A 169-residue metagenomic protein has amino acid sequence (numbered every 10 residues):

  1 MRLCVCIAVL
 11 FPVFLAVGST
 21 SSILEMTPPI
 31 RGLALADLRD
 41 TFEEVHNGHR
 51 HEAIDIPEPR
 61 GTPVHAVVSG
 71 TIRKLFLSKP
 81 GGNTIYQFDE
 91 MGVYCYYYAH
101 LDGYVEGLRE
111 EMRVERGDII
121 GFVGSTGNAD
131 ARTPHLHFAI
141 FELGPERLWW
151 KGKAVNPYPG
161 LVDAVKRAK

Functional and structural regions predicted by a protein language model:
M1-V5: Positively charged n-region of N-terminal signal peptides that target proteins for export
C6-F14: Bacterial N-terminal signal peptides
F14-N83, E115-R116, S125, V155-K169: Surface-exposed, glycine-biased beta-strand/turn segments
E43-V45, P63, L77-P80, M91-Y94 (+4 more regions): Solvent-exposed loop/turn segments at secondary-structure junctions within structured extracellular/periplasmic domains
H46-D55, Y97, E142-K151: Small beta-barrel nucleic-acid-binding modules, principally OB-folds
P57, H65, G107, R113 (+1 more regions): Core beta-strand residues in small-molecule sensory/regulatory alpha/beta domains
V67-E110, T133-H137: Zn2+-dependent peptidoglycan hydrolase active-site motif and core
Y86, Y94, M112-K169: Conserved, short, structured surface segments that act as functional micro-motifs
